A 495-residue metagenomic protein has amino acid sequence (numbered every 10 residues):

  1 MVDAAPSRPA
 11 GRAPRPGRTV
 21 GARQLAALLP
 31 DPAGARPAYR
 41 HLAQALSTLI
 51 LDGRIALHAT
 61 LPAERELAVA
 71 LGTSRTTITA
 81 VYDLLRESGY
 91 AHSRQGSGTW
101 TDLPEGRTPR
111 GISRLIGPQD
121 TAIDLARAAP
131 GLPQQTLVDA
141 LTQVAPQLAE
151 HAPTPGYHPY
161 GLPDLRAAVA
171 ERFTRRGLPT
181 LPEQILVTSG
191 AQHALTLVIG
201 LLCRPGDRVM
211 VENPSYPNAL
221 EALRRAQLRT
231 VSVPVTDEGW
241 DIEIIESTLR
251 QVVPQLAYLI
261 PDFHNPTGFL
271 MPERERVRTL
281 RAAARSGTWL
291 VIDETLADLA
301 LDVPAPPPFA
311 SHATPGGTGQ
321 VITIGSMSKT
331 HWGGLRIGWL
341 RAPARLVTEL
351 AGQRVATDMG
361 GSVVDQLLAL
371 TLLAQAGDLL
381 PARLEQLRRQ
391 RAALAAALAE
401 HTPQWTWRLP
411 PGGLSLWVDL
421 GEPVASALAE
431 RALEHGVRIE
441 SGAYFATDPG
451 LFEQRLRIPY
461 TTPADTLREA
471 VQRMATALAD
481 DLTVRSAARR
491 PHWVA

Functional and structural regions predicted by a protein language model:
M1-P146, A351, V355-G361, T406 (+7 more regions): N-terminal basic, amphipathic alpha-helical segments
G96, H312-E349, G361-V364: Active-site PLP attachment segment
A152-G287, D298-G316, D481-A495: Conserved core of the PLP fold type I
P153, L350-T357, L372-A395: Structural signature of PLP-dependent enzymes
V211, S232, I292, I439-S441: Hydrophobic residues in well-ordered beta-strands that form the structural core
R341, W417-G421, P459-T461: Short hydrophobic/aromatic beta-strand micro-patches that form the beta-sheet surface supporting nucleotide- or nucleic
L387-A395, W405-D419: Conserved glycine-rich beta-strand-loop-beta hairpin in the small C-terminal domain of fold type I
